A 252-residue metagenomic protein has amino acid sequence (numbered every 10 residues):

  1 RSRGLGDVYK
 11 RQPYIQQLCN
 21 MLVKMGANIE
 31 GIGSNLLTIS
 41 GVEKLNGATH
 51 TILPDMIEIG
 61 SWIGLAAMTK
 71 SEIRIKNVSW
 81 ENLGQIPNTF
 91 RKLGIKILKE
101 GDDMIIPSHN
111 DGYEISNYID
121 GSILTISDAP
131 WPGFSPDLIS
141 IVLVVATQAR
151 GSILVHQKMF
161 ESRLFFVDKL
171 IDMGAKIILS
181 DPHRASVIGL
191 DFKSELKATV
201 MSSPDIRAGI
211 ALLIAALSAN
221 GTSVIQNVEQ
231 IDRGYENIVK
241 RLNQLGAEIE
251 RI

Functional and structural regions predicted by a protein language model:
R1-Y9: Single conserved hydrophobic/aromatic residue that forms the stacking wall/gate of nucleotide- or nucleobase-binding
C19-M56, A67-M68, N88-P130, M173-P204 (+1 more regions): Self-splicing inteins and homing endonuclease
I52-S61, P132-I139, S202-A211: Short glycine/threonine-rich catalytic loop with a Thr-x-Gly-x-Asp
T69-W80: Internal nucleotide-binding/catalytic subdomain
T125-I126, P130-I188: C-terminal structural cap/anchor segments
V155-Q157, K197-P204, L212, I225-V228: Short, glycine/charged-rich beta-strand-loop motifs at protein surfaces that mediate ligand recognition and catalysis
R163-F165, I225-I252: Structural signal for terminal/edge beta-strands and the immediately following C-terminal loop/tail that closes
